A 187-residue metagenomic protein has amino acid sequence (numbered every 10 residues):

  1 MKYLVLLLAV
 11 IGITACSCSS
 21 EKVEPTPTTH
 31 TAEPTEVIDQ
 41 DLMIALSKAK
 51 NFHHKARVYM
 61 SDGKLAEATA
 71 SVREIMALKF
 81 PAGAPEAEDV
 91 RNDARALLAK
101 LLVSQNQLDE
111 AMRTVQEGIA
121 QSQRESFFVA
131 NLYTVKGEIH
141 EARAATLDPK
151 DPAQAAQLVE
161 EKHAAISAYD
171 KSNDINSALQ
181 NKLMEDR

Functional and structural regions predicted by a protein language model:
S17-E36: Bacterial Sec signal peptide processing site at the extreme N-terminus
V37-M43, A77-D89, A120-A130, N176-L183: Flexible helix-coil transition and linker loops at the boundaries of alpha-helical arrays
L42-P81: Alpha-helical segment of the N-proximal tetratricopeptide repeat
L65, L108, T146, P152-A155 (+1 more regions): TPR-repeat structural position
